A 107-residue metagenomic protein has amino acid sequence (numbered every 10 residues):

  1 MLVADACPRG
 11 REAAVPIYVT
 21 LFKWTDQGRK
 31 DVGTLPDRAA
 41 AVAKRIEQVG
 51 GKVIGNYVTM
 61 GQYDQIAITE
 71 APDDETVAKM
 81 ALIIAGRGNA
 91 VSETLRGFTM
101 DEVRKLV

Functional and structural regions predicted by a protein language model:
M1, A67, E93: Short, flexible active-site loop motifs that bind/organize anionic cofactors or intermediates
V3-Q48, K52, T59-Y63, M100-V107: Short S/T/G/P-rich N-terminal loop/turn motif that feeds into the first structured element of a domain
F22-W24, A67-P72: Short beta-strand-to-loop capping motifs
G51-I54, N89-A90: A short, amphipathic edge element
G55-Y57, T94-L95: Short beta-strand segments at enzyme active-site cores
Y57-M60, T69: Structured beta->alpha junctions
A71-F98: An amphipathic, aromatic/His-enriched active-site/gating alpha helix that lines ligand/cofactor pockets
